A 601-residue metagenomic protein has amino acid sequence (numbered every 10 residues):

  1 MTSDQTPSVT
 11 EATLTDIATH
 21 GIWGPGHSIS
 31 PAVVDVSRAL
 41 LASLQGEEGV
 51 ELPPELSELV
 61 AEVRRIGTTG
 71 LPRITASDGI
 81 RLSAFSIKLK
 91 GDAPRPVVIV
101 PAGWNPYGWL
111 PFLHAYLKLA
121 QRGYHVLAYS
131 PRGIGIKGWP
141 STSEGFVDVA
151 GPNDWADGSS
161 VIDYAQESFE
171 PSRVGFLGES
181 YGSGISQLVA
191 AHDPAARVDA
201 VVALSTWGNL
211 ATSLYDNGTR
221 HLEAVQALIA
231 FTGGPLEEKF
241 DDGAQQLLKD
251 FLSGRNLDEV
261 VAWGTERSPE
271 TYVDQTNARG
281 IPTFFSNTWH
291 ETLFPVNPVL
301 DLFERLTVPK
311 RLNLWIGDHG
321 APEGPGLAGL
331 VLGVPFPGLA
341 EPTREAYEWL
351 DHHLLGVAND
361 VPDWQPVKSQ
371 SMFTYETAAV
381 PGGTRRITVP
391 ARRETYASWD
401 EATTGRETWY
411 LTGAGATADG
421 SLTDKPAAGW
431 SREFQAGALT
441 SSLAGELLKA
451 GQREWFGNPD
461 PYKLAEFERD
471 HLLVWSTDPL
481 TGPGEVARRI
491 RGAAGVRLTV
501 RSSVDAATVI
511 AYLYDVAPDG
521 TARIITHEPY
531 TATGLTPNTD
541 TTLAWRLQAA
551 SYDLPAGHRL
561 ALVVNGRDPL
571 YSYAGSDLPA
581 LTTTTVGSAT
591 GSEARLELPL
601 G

Functional and structural regions predicted by a protein language model:
T2-V60, L113, Q121, W155 (+3 more regions): Accessory cap/linker subdomain of secreted extracellular hydrolases
D4-E55, T68, R73, A358-G601: Glycine/threonine-rich phosphate-binding loop and adjacent beta-strand/alpha-helix elements that clamp
D78-K88: A short loop-to-beta-strand scaffold at the N-terminal edge of the catalytic core in hydrolase folds
K90-A93, V97-Q166, P325-L332, R469 (+2 more regions): Cap/lid segment of the alpha/beta-hydrolase catalytic domain
F169-S180: Alpha/beta-hydrolase fold nucleophile elbow
R279, F285-N287: Short beta-strand/loop motif that positions the catalytic acidic residue of the alpha/beta-hydrolase fold
T292-P298: Conserved alpha/beta-hydrolase "acid-adjacent" motif
L306-G326: Catalytic histidine neighborhood in serine/cysteine hydrolases with alpha/beta-hydrolase-type architecture
